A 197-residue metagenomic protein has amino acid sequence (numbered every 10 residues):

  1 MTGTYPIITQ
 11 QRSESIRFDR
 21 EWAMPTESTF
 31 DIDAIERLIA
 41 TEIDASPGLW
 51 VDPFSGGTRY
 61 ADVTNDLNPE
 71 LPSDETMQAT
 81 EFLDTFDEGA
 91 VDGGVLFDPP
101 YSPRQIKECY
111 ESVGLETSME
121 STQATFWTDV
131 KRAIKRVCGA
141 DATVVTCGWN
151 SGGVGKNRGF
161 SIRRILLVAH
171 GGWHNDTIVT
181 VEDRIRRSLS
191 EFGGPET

Functional and structural regions predicted by a protein language model:
M1-D62, W173-D176, L189: S-adenosyl-L-methionine
L49-R59, A79, F86-C109: Conserved proline-anchored active-site loop of SAM-dependent methyltransferases that bridges a beta-strand
S55-F82: Class I SAM-dependent methyltransferase SAM/SAH-binding core
R59-A61, P103-I106, C147, G152-K156: Short catalytic/ligand-binding loop motif for oxyanion handling, primarily in non-cytosolic enzymes, centered on
T64, E111-L115, I162-R163: Glycine-rich, phosphate-binding/catalytic loops in enzymes
D98-D129: Mobile active-site "lid"/loop adjacent to the S-adenosyl-L-methionine
Q123-N175: Conserved Class I SAM-dependent methyltransferase catalytic core
V168-T197: Core SAM-dependent methyltransferase catalytic element
